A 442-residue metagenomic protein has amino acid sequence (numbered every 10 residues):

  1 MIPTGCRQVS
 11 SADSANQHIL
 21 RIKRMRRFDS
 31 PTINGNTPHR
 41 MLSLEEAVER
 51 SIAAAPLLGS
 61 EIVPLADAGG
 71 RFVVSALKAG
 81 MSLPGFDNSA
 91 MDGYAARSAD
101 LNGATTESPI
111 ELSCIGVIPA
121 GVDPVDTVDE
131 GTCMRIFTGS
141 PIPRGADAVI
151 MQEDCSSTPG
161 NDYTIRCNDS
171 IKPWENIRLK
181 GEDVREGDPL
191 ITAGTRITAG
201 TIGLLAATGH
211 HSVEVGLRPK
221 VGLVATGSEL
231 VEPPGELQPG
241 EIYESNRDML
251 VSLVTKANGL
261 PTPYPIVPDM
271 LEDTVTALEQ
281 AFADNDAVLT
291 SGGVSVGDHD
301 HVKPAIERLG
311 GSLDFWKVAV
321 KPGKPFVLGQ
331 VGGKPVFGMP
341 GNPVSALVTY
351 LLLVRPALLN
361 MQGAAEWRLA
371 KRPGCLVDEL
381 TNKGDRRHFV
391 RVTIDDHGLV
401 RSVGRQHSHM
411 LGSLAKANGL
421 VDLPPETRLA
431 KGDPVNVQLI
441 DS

Functional and structural regions predicted by a protein language model:
I2-S14: Extreme N-terminal basic, low-complexity initiation segments that serve as generic localization/processing leaders
C6, N16-T106, R135, L179 (+1 more regions): Short, low-complexity N-terminal leaders and the immediately following helix N-cap/first helix
K23-L42, A95-P268, V400, L420 (+1 more regions): Short, glycine/charged-enriched hinge/interface segments at domain edges or termini
M25-R26, T37-L44, V213-M339, P343-T349: Helix-rich terminal scaffold detector
H39-E46, S60-V63, D67, M81 (+24 more regions): Conserved active-site and cofactor/substrate-binding residues in soluble primary-metabolism enzymes
E49-S60, V74-K78, E182, P189-I202 (+12 more regions): Generic secondary-structure signature for well-ordered alpha-helical cores
E61-A66, G70, S75, N88 (+3 more regions): Flexible glycine/proline-rich
